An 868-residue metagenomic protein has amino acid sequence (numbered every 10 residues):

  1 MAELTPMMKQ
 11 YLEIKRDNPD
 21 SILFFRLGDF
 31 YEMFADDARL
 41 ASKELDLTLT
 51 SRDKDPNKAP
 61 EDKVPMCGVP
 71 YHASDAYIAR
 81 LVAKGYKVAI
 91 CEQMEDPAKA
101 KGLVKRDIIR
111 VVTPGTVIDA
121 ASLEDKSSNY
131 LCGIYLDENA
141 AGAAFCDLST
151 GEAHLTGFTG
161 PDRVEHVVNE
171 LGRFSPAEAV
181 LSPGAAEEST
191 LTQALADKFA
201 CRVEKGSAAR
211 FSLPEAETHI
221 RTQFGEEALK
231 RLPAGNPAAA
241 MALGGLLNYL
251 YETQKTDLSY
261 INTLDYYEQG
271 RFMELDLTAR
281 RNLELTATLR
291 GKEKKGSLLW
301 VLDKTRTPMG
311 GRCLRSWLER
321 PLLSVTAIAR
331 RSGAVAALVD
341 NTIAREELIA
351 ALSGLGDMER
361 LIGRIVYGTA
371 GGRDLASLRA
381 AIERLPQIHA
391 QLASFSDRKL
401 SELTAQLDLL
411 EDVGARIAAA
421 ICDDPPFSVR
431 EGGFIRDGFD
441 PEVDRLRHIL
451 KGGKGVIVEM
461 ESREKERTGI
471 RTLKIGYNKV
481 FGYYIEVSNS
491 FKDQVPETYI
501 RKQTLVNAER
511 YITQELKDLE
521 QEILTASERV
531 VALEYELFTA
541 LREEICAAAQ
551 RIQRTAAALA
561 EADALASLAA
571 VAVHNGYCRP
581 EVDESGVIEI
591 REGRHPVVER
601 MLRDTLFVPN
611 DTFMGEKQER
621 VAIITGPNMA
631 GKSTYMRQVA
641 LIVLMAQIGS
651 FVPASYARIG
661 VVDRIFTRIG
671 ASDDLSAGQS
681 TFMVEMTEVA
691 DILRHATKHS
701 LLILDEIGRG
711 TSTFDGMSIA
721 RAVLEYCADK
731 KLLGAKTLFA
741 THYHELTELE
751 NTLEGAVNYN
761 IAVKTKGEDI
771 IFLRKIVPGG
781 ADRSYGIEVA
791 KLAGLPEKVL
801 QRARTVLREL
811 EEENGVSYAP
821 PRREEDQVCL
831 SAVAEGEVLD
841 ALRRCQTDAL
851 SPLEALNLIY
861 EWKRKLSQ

Functional and structural regions predicted by a protein language model:
M1-A337, S353-V366, A370-S462: Charged catalytic and DNA/RNA-contacting regions of genome-maintenance and nucleic-acid-processing enzymes
A35-A38, N236, R306, W317 (+6 more regions): ATPase nucleotide-binding head domains, primarily ABC-like/P-loop NTPase cores
A38-D55, C146-F174, D493-L524, D604-M614 (+1 more regions): Extended active-site and interfacial segments that coordinate phosphate-rich ligands in large catalytic machineries
C91, P114-L123, D257, A393-K399 (+5 more regions): Active-site phosphate-binding and catalytic loops of NTP-dependent enzymes
A140, A208-R221, M273-L277, L289 (+5 more regions): Amphipathic heptad-repeat alpha-helical coiled-coil/stalk segments that mediate oligomerization, filament/stalk
L171, P176-A185, L191, E515-A548 (+2 more regions): Conserved catalytic alpha/beta cores of large enzymes that bind or transform nucleotide phosphates and polynucleotides
I328-R331, A351, L355, G453 (+4 more regions): Intracellular alpha-helical coupling/juxtamembrane segments of multi-pass membrane proteins
G371-D374, T847-Q868: Short, amphipathic C-terminal "tail helix"
